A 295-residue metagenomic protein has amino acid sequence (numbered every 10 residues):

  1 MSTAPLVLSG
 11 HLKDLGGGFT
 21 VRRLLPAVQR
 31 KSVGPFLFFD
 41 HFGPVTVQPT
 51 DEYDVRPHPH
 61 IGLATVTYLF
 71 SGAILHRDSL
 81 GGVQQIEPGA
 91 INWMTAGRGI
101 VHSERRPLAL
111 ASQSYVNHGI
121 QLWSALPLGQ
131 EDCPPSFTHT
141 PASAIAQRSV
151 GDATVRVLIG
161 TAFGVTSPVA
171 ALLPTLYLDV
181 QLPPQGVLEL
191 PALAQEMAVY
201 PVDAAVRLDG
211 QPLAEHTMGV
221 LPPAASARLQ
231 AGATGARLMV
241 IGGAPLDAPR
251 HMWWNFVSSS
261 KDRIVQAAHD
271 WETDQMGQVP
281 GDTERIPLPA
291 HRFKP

Functional and structural regions predicted by a protein language model:
M1-P295: Jelly-roll (double-stranded beta-helix
